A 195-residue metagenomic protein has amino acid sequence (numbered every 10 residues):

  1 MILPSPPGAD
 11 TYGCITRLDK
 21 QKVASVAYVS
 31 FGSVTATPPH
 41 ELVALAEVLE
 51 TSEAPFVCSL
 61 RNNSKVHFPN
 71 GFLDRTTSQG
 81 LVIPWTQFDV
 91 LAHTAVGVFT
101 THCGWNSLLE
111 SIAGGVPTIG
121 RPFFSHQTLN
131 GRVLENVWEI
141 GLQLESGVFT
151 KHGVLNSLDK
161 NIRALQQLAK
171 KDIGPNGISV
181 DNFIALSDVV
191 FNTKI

Functional and structural regions predicted by a protein language model:
M1-I195: Catalytic core of nucleotide-sugar-dependent glycosyltransferases
